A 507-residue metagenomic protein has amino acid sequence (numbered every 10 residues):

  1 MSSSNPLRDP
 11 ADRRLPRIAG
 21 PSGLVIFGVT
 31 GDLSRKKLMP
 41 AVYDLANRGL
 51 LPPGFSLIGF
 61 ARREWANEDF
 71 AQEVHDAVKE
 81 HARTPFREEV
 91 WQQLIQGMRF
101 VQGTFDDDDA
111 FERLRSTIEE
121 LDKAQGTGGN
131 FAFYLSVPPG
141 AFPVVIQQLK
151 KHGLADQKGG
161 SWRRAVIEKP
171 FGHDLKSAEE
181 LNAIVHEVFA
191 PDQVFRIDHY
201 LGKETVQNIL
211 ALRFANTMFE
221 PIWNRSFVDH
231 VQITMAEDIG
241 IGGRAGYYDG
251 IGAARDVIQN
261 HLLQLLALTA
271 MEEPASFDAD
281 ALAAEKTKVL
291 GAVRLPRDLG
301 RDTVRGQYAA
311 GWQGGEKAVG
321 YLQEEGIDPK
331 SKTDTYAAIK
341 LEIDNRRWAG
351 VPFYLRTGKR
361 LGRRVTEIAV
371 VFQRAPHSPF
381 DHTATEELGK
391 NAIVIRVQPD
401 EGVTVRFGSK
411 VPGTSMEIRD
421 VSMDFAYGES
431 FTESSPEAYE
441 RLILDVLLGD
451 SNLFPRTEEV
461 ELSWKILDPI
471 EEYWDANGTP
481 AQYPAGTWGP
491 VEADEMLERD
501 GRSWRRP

Functional and structural regions predicted by a protein language model:
M1-I167, F171-P507: Secretory/organelle targeting and membrane-embedding segments
